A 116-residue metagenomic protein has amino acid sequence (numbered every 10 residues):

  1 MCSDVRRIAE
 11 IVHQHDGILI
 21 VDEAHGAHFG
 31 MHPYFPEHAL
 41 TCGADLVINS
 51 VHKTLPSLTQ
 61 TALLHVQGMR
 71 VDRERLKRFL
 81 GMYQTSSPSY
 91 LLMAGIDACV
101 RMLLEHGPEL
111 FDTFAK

Functional and structural regions predicted by a protein language model:
M1-K116: Conserved PLP-enzyme active-site core in the AAT-like
